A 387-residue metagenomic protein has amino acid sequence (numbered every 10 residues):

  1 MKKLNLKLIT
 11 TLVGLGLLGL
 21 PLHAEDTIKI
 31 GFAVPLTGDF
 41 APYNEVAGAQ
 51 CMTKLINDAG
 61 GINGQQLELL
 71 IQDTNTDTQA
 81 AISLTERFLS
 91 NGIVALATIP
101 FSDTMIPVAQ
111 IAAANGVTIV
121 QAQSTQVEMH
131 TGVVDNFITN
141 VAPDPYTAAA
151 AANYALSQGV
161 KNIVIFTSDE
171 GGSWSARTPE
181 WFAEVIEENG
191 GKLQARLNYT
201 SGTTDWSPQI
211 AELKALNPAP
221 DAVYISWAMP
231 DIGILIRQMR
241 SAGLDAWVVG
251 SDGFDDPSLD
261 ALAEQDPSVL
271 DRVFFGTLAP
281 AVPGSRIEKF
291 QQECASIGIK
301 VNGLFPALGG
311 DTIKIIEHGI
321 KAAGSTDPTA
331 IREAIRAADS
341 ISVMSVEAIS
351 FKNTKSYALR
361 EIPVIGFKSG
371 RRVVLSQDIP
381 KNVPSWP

Functional and structural regions predicted by a protein language model:
I28-Q50, Q72-Q79, P100-D103, T167-A176 (+1 more regions): Extracytoplasmic "Venus flytrap"
A41-A47, A59-E128, N140, W174 (+3 more regions): Beta-alpha junction/loop-to-helix N-cap segments that form part of ligand/metal-binding clefts
V46, F137-S201, A222, I316: An alpha-beta-alpha
D73, M129-N153, R196-N198, P267-A279: Short beta-strand elements at the ligand-binding edges of bilobed clamshell
A81, V127, T139-V164, T204-P208 (+4 more regions): Hydrophobic alpha-helical segments within soluble ligand-binding/sensing domains
A112, P179-G276: Extracellular/periplasmic bilobed ligand-binding domains
I236-G310, K321, R371-W386: Extracellular/periplasmic periplasmic-binding protein-like sensory domains
C294-P306, E317-V374, P387: Segments of small-molecule ligand-sensing domains
